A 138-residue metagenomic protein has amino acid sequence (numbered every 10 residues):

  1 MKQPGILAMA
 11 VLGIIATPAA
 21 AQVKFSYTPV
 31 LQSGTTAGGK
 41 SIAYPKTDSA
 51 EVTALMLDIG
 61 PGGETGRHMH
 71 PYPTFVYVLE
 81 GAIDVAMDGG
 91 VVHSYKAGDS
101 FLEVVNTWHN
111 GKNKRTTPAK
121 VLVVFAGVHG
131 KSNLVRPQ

Functional and structural regions predicted by a protein language model:
P4-I6, G13, P18-T53, L102 (+1 more regions): A short, N-terminal "cap"/entry segment at the start of jelly-roll beta-barrel domains of the cupin/DSBH fold
Y44, T65-H70, M87, S94 (+1 more regions): Short histidine-centered beta-strand/loop micro-motifs that create catalytic or ligand/metal-coordination sites
T53-H70, V105: Conserved short histidine dyad/triad with adjacent acidic residue
E64-T65, A82-A86, S100: Short beta-strand segments in beta-sandwich/barrel cores
Y72-G89: Glycine- and acidic-residue-biased ligand/ion/polar-headgroup-sensing regions
G90-N106: Short acidic-glycine-tyrosine-enriched beta hairpin
N106-K131: Ligand-binding loop in jelly-roll beta-barrel domains
